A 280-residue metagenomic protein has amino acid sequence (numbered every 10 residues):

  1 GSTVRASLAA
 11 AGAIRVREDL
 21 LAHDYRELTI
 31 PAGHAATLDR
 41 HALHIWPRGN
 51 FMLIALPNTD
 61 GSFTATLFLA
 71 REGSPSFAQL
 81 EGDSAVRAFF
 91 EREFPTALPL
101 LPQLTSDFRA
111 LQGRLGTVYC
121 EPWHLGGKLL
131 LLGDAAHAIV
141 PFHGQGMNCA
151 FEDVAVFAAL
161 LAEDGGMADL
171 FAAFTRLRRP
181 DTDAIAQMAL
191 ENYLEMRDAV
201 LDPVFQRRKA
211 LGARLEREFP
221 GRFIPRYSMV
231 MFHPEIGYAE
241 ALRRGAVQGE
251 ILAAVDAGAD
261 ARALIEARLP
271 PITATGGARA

Functional and structural regions predicted by a protein language model:
G1-L115, Y119-L125: Conserved FAD-binding catalytic core of PHBH/FMO-like flavoproteins
V4, L8, H143, L161 (+1 more regions): Short, flexible helix/strand-to-coil boundary loops that buttress conserved ligand/catalytic motifs in alpha/beta
M52, L115-Y119, A136-N148, Y193: Glycine-rich phosphate/pyrophosphate-binding beta-alpha loops
G73-D83, I139-G146, A168-D169: Active-site lid/adjacent beta-loop-alpha segment flanking the redox-cofactor pocket in flavoenzymes
H124-P141: Short FAD-binding loop at a beta-strand-to-alpha-helix junction that anchors the flavin cofactor in diverse
D134, V154, F174: Hydrophobic, well-ordered secondary-structure elements that form the walls of internal hydrophobic environments
H143-L160: A short alpha/beta connector and helix-capping loop motif
A159-A280: C-terminal helical "tail/cap" subdomain of flavin- and related membrane-associated enzymes
